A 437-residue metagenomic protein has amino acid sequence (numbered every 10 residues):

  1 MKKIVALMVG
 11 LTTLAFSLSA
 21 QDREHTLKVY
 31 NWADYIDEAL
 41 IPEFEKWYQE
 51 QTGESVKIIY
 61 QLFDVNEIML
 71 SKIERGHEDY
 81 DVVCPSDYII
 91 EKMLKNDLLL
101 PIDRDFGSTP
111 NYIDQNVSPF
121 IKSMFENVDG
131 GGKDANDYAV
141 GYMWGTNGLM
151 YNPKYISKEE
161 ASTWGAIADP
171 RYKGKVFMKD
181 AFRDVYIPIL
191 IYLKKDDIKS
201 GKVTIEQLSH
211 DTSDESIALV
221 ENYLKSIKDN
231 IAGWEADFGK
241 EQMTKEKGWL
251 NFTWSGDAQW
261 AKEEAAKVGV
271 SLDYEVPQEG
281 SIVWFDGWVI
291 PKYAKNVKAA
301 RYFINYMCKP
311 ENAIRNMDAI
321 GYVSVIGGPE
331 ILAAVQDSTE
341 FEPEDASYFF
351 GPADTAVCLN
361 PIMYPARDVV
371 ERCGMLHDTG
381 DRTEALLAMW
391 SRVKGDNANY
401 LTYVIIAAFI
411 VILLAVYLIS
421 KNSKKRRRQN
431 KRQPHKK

Functional and structural regions predicted by a protein language model:
Q21-N96, N397-Y403: Early extracytoplasmic/lumenal segment of secretory-pathway proteins
L70, E91-W144, K158-G165: Hinge/lid segment of periplasmic solute-binding proteins
L94-I102, D134-N136, A261-V276, T339-D345: Ligand-binding "clamshell"
P110-Y112, I217-K225, V268-K292: Periplasmic-binding protein-like
K154-S162, K194-G201, A294-A300: Short helix-loop capping/hinge motifs at secondary-structure junctions, enriched in acidic/polar residues
K175-M178, V185, I189-Y192, D197-D273: Ligand-binding pocket segment of bilobal, Venus flytrap-like solute-binding proteins
P291-V369: Mature extracytoplasmic/periplasmic domains
V357-K437: Conserved C-terminal helix/tail region of periplasmic/extracytoplasmic solute-binding proteins
